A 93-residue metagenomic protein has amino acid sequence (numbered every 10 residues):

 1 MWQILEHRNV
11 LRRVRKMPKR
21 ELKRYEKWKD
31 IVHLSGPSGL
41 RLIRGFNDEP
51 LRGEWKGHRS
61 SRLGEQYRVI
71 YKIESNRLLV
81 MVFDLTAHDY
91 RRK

Functional and structural regions predicted by a protein language model:
M1-Y67, I73-L79, L85-K93: Basic, Lys/Arg-enriched alpha-helical interface segments
